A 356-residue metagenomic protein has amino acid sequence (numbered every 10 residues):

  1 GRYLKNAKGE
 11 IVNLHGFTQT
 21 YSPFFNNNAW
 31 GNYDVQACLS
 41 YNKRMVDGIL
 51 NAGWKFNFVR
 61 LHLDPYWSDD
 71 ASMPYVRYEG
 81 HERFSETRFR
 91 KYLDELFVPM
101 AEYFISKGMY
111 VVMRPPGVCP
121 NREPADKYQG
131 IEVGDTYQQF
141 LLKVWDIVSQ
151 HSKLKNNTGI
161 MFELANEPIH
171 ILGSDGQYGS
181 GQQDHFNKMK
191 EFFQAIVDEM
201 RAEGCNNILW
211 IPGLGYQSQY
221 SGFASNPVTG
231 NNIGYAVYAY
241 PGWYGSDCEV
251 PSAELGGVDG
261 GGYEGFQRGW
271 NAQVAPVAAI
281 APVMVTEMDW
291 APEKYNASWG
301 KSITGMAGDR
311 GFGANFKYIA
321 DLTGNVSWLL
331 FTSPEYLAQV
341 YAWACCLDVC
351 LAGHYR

Functional and structural regions predicted by a protein language model:
G1-R60, A71-R83: N-terminal carbohydrate-binding accessory modules
Y21, F25-D34, C38, K127-M161 (+3 more regions): Extracellular glycoside hydrolase catalytic/binding regions
V35-S40, L61-I160, A165: Substrate-binding cleft of extracellular glycoside hydrolase catalytic domains
M45, M100, A272-Q273: Residues within well-ordered alpha-helices
L50, V98-I105, V197-R201, A278: Surface-exposed amphipathic alpha-helices with a cationic face
R60, M113, L209, L329-L330: A generic structural-conservation signal
H62-P65, P116-C119, G213-G215, F331-L337: Short, solvent-exposed turn/loop segments enriched in Gly/Ser/Thr/Pro and often Arg
